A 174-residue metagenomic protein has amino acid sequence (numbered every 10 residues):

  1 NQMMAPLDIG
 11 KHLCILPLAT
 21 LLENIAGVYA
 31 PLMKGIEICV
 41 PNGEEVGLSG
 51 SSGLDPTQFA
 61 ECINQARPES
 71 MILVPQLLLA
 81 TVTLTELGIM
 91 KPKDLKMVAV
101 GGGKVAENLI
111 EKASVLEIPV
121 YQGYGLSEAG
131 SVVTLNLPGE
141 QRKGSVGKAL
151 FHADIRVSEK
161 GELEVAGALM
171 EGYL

Functional and structural regions predicted by a protein language model:
N1-C14, L18-S70, P75-L79, T83-T85: Conserved AMP-binding/adenylation subdomain of ANL enzymes
L7-D8, C14, N64-R67, K91-D94 (+3 more regions): Residue-level preference for short coil/turn positions at secondary-structure junctions
M33-E37, A60, P68-I72, V82-Q141 (+1 more regions): Gly/Ser/Thr-rich phosphate-binding loop
E45, E140, A168-M170: Short, glycine-/Ser/Thr-/acidic-enriched flexible segments
L73-V74, G101, S158, A166: Replace "coordinates the UDP/GDP/TDP-sugar" with "coordinates nucleotide-activated sugar donors
L77-L78, V105, L169: Alpha-helix capping/helix-boundary segments
S145-F151, S158-L174: Conserved ATP/PPi-binding loop(s) of AMP-dependent carboxylate-activating enzymes
